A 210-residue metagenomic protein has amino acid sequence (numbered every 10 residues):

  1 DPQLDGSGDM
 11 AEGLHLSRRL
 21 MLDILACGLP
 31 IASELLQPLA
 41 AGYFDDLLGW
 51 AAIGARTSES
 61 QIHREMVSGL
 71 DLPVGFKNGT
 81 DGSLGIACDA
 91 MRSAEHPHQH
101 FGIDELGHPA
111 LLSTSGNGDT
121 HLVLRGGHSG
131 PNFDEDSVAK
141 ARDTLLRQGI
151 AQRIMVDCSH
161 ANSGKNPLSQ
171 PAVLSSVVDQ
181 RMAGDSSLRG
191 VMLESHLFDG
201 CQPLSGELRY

Functional and structural regions predicted by a protein language model:
D1-F133, S137-V138, H160-A161, K165-S176 (+3 more regions): Active-site-facing alpha/beta catalytic cores
A141-G149: Redox- and metal-dependent alpha/beta enzyme cores, enriched for Fe-S-associated oxidoreductases and cofactor-handling
Q148-A151, D185-S187: Short helix-terminating capping/connector loops at secondary-structure junctions
V156: Conserved, mostly hydrophobic/aromatic
Q202-Y210: C-terminal helical cap(s) of enzyme catalytic domains, especially alpha/beta-barrels
